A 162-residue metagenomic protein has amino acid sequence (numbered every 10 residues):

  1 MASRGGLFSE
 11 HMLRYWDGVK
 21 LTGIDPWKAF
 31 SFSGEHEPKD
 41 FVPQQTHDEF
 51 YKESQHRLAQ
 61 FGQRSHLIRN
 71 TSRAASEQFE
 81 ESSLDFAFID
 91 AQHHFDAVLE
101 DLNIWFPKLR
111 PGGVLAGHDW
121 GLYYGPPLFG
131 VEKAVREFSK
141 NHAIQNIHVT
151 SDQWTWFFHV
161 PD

Functional and structural regions predicted by a protein language model:
M1-D162: S-adenosylmethionine/decaboxylated-SAM
